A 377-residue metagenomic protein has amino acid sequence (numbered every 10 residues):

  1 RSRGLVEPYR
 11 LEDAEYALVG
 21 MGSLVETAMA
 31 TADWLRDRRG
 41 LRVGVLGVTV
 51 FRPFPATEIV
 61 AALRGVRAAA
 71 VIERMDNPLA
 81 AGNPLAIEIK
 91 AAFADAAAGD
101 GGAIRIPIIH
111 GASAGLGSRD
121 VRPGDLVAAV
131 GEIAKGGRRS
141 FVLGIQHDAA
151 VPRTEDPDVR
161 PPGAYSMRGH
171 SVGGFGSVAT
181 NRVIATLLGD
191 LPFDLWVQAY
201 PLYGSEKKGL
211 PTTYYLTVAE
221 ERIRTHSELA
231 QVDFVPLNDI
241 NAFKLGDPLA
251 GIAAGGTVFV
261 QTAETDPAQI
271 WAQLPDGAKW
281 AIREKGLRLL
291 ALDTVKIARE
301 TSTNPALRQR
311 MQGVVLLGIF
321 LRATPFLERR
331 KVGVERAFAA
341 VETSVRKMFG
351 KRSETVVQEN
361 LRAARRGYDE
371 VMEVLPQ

Functional and structural regions predicted by a protein language model:
R1-E7: Conformationally flexible catalytic loops at phosphate/diphosphate-handling active centers
D13-L41, F54-I59: Redox- and metal-dependent alpha/beta enzyme cores, enriched for Fe-S-associated oxidoreductases and cofactor-handling
M21-T27, D76-N83, G115-R119, S171-V178: Gly/Ser/Thr-rich loops at beta-strand to alpha-helix junctions that form or flank small-molecule/cofactor-binding
G22, D33, F54-R64, N83 (+2 more regions): Short glycine/threonine-rich loop-to-helix capping motif typified by GTGT followed within a few residues by an Asp-Pro
A30-V45, D95, T186-F193: Short helix-loop-beta junction
G40-A68: Core nucleotide-handling region used for phosphoryl-transfer chemistry
P53-T57, A68, I72-R74, N83 (+1 more regions): Active-site cofactor/cluster-binding pocket
I72-P157, V295-R308, G318-R352: Peripheral docking tails and interdomain loops at the edges of cofactor- or intermediate-handling domains
